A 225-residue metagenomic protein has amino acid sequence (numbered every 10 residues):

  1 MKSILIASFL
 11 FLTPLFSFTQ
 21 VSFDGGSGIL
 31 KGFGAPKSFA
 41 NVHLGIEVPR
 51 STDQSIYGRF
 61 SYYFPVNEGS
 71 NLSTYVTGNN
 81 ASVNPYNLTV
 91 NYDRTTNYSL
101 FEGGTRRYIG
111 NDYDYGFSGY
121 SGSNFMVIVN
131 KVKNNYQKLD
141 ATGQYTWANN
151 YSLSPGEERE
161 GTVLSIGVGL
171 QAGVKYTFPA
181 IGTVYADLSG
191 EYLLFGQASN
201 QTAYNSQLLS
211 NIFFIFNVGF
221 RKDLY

Functional and structural regions predicted by a protein language model:
M1-D24: Bacterial Sec-dependent N-terminal signal peptides
Q20-S27, T77-N87, Y145-S154, F195-S199: Flexible, solvent-exposed coil segments and beta strand-coil junctions, predominantly the extracellular/periplasmic
V21-V42, I56-R59, E191: Transmembrane beta-strand segments that form the barrel wall of outer-membrane beta-barrel proteins
G28-F33, Y86-D93, S154-E160, N200-L208: Extracellular loop and loop/strand-boundary signature of outer-membrane beta-barrel proteins
P36-V42, T95-F101, F117, T162-V168 (+1 more regions): Residues that define the transmembrane beta-barrel architecture of outer-membrane proteins
V48-W147, I166, F178-A180, N217 (+1 more regions): Gram-negative (and chloroplast) outer-membrane scaffold detector with strong preference for beta-barrel transmembrane
N71, K175-Y225: Predominantly the C-terminal beta-signal and adjacent terminal strand-loop region of outer-membrane beta-barrel
Q171-G173: Conserved C-terminal beta-signal and adjacent last beta-strands/turns of outer-membrane beta-barrel proteins
